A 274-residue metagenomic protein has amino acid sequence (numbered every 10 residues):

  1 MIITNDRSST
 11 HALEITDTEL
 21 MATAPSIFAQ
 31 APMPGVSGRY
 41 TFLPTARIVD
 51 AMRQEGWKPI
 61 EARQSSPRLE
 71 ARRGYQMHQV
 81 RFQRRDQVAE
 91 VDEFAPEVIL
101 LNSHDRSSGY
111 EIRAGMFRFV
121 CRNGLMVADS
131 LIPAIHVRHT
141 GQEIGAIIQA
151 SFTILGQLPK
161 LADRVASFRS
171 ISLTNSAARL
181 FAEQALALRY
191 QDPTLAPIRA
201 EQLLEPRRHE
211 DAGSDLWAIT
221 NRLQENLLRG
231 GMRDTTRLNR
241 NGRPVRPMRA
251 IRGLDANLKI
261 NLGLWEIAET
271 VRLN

Functional and structural regions predicted by a protein language model:
M1-D6, D86-F94, L100-N274: Intrinsically disordered, low-complexity regions enriched in serine/threonine
M1-L43, D50, Q54, A268 (+1 more regions): Intrinsically disordered, low-complexity regulatory segments
G35, R73-Y75, E93: A generic structural signal for short, non-catalytic loop/turn and secondary-structure boundary residues
Y40-I48, E143-A150: Short amphipathic alpha-helical segments
L43-D50, Q54, Y75-Q79, A95: Short, well-structured alpha-helical interface segments that form or flank functional binding sites
R47, R53-G56, Q83-E90: Acidic, serine/threonine- and proline-rich intrinsically disordered low-complexity regions
G56-Q83: A short acidic/basic microdomain associated with nuclease active sites
